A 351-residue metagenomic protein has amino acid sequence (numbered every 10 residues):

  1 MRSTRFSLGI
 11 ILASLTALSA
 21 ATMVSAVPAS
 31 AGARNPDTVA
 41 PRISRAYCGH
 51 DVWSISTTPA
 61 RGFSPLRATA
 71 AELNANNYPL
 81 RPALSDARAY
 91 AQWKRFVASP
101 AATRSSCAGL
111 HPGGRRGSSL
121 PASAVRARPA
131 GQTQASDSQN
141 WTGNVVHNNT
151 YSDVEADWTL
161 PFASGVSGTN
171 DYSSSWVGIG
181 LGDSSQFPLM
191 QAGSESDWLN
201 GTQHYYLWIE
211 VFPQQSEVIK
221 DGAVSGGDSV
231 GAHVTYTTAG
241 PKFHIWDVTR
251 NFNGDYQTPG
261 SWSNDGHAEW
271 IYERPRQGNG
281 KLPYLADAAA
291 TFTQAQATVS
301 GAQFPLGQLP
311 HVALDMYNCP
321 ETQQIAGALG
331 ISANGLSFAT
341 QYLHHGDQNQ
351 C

Functional and structural regions predicted by a protein language model:
M1-F6, Q203-L207: Long, low-complexity, intrinsically disordered polar/charged segments
R2-A31: Secretory targeting and sorting signals
G32-C351: Exposed, interaction-prone regions of secreted/extracellular proteins
